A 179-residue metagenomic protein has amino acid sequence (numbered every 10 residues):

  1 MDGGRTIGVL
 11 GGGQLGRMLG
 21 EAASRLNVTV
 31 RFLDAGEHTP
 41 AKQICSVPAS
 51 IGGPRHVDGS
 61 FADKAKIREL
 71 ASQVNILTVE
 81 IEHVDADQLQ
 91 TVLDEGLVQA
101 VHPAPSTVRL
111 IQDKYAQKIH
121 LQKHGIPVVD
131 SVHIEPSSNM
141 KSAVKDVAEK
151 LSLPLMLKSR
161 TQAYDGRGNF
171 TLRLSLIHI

Functional and structural regions predicted by a protein language model:
M1-I119, P136-S138: ATP-binding N-terminal substructure of ATP-dependent carboxylate-amine bond-forming enzymes
V28, I126, L153: Short glycine/serine/threonine/alanine-rich loop segments
A49-G52, H102, G125-P127, T161-G166: Short glycine-enriched loop/turn motifs at secondary-structure junctions
K64-L70, A143-K150: Short amphipathic alpha-helix with an adjacent loop that forms part of the alpha/beta core around
L89-Q90, D113-K114, V144-A148, G166-N169: Short, conserved acidic/polar surface loops in the N-terminal third of protein domains
L121, A148-L172: ATP-grasp fold ATP-binding core
I177-I179: Conserved small/polar residues in nucleotide/adenosyl-binding loops
